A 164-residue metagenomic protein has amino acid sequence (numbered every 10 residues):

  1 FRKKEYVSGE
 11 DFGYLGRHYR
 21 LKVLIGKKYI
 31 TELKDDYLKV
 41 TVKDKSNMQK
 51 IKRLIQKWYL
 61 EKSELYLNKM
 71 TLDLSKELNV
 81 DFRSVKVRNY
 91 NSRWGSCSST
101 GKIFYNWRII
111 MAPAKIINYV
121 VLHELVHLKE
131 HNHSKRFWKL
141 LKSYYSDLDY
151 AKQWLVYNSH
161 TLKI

Functional and structural regions predicted by a protein language model:
F1-N118, L128-I164: Active-site-proximal or metal-binding-adjacent scaffold patches in catalytic folds
V121: Walker B beta-strand of ABC/ABC-like P-loop ATPase nucleotide-binding domains, specifically the conserved hydrophobic
E124: Walker B catalytic acidic pair
